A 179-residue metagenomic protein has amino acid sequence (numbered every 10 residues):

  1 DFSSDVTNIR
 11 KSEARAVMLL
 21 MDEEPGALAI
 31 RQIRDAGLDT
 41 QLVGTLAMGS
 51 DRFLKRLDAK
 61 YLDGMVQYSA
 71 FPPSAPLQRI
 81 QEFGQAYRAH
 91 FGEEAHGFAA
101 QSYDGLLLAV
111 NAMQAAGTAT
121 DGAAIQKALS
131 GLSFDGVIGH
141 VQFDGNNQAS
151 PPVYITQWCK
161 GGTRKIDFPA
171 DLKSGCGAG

Functional and structural regions predicted by a protein language model:
D1-G179: Extracytosolic ligand-binding ectodomains
